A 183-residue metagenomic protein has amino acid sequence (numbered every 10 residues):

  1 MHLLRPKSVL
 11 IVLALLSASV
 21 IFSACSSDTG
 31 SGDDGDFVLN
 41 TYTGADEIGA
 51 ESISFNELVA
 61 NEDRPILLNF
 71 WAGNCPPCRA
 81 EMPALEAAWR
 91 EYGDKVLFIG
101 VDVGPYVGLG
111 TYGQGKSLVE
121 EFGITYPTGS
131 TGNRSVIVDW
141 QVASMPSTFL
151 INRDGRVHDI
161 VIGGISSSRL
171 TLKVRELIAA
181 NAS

Functional and structural regions predicted by a protein language model:
V20-A24: C-terminal motif of bacterial Sec signal peptides marking the signal peptidase cleavage site
S26-D28: Bacterial signal peptide processing site
F37-I66: A short beta-strand-turn-helix
D63-I66, W71-N74, S144: Short pre-active-site segment immediately N-terminal to redox-active cysteine/selenocysteine motifs in thiol-based
F70-A87: Conserved redox-active cysteine motifs that mediate thiol-disulfide chemistry, especially di-cysteine Cys-X(1-2)-Cys
V96-G110, I124-N133: Thiol-based oxidoreductase modules, predominantly thioredoxin-like and allied folds used for disulfide exchange
K116-I151: Short, internal strand/loop/helix patches that form the active-site neighborhood or redox-interaction surface
S144, L150-S183: Thiol-/selenol-based redox modules, centered on thioredoxin-like and closely related oxidoreductase domains
